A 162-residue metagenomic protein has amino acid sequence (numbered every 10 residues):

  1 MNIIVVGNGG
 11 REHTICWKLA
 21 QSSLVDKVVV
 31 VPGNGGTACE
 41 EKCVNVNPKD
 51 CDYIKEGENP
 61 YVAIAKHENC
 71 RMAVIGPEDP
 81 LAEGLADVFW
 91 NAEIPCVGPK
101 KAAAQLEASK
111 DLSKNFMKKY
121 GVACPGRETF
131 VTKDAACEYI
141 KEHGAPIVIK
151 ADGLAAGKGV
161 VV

Functional and structural regions predicted by a protein language model:
M1-K101: ATP-binding N-terminal substructure of ATP-dependent carboxylate-amine bond-forming enzymes
Q21-S23, C39, H67, V97 (+3 more regions): Solvent-exposed alpha-helices and their adjacent loops that cap or buttress functional pockets in soluble metabolic
G57-E58, K110, K133-A136: Residues at or immediately preceding the N-termini of alpha-helices
M72, A145-I147: Short acidic donor-binding loop at the edge of a beta-strand
V74, A82-V131: Glycine/small-residue-rich loop that forms an oxyanion/phosphate-binding "nest" at active or ligand-binding sites
C124-T129, I147-V162: Glycine-rich phosphate-binding loop of ATP-grasp-fold ATP-dependent ligases
T132, C137, K141, V160-V162: Glycine-rich, mobile lid/loop segments that gate access to catalytic sites or pores
